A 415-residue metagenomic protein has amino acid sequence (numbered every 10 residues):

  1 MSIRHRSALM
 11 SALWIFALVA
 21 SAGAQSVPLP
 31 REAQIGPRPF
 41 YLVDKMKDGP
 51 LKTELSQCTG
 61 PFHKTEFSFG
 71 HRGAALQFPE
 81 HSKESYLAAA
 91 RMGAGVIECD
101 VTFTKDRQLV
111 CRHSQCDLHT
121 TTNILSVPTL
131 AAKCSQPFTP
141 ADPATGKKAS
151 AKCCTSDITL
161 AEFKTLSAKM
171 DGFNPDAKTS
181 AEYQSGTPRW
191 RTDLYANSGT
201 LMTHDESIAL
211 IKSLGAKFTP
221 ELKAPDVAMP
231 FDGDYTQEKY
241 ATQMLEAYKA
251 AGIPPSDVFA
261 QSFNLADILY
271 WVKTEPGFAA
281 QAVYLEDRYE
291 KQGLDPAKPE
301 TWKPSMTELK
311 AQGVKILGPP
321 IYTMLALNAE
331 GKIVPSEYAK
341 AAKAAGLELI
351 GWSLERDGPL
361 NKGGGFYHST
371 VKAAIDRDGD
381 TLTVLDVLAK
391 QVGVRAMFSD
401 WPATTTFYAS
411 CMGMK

Functional and structural regions predicted by a protein language model:
S2-A12: Bacterial N-terminal signal peptides that target proteins for export
M10-A20: Bacterial N-terminal signal peptides
A24-K415: Phosphate-group recognition and catalysis centered on beta-loop-alpha active-site segments
